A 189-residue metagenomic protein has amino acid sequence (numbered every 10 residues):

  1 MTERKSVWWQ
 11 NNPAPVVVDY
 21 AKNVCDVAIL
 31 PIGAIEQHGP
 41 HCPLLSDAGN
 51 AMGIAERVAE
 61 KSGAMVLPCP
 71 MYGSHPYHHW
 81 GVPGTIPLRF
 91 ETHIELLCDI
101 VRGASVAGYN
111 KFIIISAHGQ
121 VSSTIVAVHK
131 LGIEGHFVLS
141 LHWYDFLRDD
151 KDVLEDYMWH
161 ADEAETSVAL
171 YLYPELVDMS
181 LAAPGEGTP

Functional and structural regions predicted by a protein language model:
M1-I113, A117-P189: Extended, histidine- and acidic-residue-enriched regions that form the cofactor-binding/catalytic faces
